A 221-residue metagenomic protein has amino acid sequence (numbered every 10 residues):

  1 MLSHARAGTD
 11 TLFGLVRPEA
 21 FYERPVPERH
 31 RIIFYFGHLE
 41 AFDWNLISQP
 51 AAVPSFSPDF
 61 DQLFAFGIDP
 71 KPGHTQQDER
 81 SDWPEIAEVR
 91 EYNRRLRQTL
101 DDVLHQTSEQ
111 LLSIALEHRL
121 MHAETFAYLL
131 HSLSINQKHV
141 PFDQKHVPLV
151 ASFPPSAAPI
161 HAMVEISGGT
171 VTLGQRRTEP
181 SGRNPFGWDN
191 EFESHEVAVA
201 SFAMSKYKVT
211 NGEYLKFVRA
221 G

Functional and structural regions predicted by a protein language model:
M1, A5, D10-V16, E23 (+4 more regions): Extended beta-strand/loop cores of jelly-roll/beta-sandwich
